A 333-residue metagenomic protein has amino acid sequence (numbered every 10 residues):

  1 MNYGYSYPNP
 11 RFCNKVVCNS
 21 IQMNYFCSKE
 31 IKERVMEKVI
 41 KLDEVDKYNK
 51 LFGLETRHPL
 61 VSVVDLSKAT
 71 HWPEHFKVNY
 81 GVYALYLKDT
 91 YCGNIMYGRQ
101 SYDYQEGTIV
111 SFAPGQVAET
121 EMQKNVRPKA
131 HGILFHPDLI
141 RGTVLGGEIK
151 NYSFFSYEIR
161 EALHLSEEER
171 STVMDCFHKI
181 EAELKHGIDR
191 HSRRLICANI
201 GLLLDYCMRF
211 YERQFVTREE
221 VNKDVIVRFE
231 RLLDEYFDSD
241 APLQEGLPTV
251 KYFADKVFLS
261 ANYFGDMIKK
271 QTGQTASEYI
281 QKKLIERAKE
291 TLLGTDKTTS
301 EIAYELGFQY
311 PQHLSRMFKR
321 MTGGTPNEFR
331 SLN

Functional and structural regions predicted by a protein language model:
M1-Y102: Generic protein-terminus/edge-of-domain signal
L60-S156: N-terminal regulatory/effector-sensing and dimerization cores that precede helix-turn-helix DNA-binding domains
G107, F264, H313-L314, F318: Short hydrophobic/aromatic patch on the recognition helix
F154-G201, Y206-C207: Amphipathic alpha-helical segments enriched in hydrophobic/aromatic residues interleaved with Lys/Arg
C197, E219-V257, E278-K297: A short, Lys/Arg-enriched amphipathic alpha-helix from helix-turn-helix/homeodomain DNA-binding modules
K251, N262, T298-S300, P311-Q312: Residues within helix-turn-helix
K270-Q309, S331-N333: Terminal helix-turn-helix DNA-binding modules in bacterial transcription factors
S315-N333: …primarily DNA-binding HTH/wHTH and HhH modules…
